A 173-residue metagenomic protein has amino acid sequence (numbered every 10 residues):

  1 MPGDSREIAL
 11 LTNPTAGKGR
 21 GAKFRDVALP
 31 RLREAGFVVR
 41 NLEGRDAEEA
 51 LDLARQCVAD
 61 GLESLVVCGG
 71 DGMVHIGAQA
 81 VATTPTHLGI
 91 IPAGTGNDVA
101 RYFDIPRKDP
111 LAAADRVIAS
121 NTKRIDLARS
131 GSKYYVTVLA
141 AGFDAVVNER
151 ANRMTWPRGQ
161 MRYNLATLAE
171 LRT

Functional and structural regions predicted by a protein language model:
M1-L65, H75: ATP/NTP phosphate-donor binding region
A9, R33-A35, L62, A82-H87 (+1 more regions): Catalytic core of DAGKc-family lipid kinases
P14, C68-G70, I91-A93: Glycine-rich beta-strand-to-loop/alpha-helix junction loops that act as flexible
A22-F24, G77-V81, R101-F103: Short amphipathic alpha-helical segments
D46, G69-G70, A140: Helix N-cap/beta->alpha junction signal
A50, G72-G77, G96-V99, I125: Short glycine/serine/threonine-rich phosphate/pyrophosphate-binding segments that cradle anionic phosphate groups
V66-V74, A114-V117: A short, flexible low-complexity segment enriched in Lys/Arg and Gly/Pro that occurs in N-terminal basic tails
